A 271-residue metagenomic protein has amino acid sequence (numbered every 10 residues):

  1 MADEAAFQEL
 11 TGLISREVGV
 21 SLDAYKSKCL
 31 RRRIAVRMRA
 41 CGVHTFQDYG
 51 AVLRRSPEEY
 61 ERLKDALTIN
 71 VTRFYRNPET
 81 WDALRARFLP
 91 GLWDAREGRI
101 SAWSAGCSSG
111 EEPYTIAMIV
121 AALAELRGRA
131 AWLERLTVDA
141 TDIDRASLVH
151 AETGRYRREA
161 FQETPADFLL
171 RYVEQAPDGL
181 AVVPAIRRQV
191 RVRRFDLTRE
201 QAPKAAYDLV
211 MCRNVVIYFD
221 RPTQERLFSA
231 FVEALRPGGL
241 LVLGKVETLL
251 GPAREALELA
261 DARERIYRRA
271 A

Functional and structural regions predicted by a protein language model:
M1-A105, F228: Conserved AdoMet
E97-T115, T137-D139: Conserved class I S-adenosyl-L-methionine
A105, L126-M211, V215-R226, T248-G251 (+1 more regions): Extended basic-aromatic, gly/pro-enriched interface segments that bind polyanionic ligands
S109-A131: Conserved SAM-binding loop of SAM-dependent methyltransferases across substrates and taxa, primarily the Class I
E225-P237: A short glycine-rich, Lys/Arg-flanked "PGG" loop and its adjoining helix->strand segment in the class I
P237-K245: Conserved beta-strand signature within the Rossmann-like core of class I S-adenosyl-L-methionine
L250-A271: Core SAM-dependent methyltransferase catalytic element
